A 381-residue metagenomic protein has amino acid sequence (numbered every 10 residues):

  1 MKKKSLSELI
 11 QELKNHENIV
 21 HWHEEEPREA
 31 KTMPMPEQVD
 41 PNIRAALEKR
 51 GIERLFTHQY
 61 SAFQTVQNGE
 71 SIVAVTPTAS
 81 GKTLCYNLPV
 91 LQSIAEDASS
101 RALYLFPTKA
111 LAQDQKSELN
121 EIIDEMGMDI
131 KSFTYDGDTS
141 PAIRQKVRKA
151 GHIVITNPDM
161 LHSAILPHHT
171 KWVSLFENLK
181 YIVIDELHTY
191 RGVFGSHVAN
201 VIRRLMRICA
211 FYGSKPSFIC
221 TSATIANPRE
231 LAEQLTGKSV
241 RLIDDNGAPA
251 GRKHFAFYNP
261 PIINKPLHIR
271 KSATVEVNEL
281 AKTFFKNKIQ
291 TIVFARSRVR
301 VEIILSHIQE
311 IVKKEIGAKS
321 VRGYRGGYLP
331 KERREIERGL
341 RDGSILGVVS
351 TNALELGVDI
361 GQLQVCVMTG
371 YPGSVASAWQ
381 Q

Functional and structural regions predicted by a protein language model:
M1-Y60, N68-S71, I130, A318: Helicase-associated low-complexity/disordered flanking segments
T83-L84, R101-E121, A223-P228, R298-V299: Conserved Walker A/P-loop ATP-binding site and its immediately adjacent core in helicase/helicase-like ATPase domains
L91-D114, A210-S214: Conserved SF1/SF2 helicase motif Ia
R101-A112, A281-I311: Conserved strand-helix element at the start of the C-terminal RecA-like helicase core
G137-K180: Conserved helix/coil segment N-terminal to the catalytic DExD/H
I143-R144, Y328-T351: Conserved helicase ATPase core of P-loop NTP-dependent helicases/translocases
S217-T221, I225, R229-V301: Conserved interdomain linker/interface between the two RecA-like ATPase lobes of SF2 helicase motors
G373-Q381: Conserved SF2 helicase motif VI
